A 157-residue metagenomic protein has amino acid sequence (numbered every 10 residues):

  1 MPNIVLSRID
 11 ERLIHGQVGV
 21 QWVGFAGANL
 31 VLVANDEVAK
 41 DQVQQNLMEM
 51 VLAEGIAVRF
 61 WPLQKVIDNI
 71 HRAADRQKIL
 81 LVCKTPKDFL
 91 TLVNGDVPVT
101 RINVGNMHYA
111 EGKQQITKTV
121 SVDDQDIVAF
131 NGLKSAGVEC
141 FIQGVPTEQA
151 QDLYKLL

Functional and structural regions predicted by a protein language model:
P2-A57: Long, hydrophobic N-terminal alpha-helical segment
N3-S7, N29-L32, A57-R59, K78-L81 (+2 more regions): Structural motif
D10-I14, P62, V122: A general structural motif
G19-V20, F89, F130: Generic hydrophobic/aromatic pocket-lining and core-packing "Φ" positions
N35-V38, L63-V66, P86, G105-Y109 (+1 more regions): Short, ordered loop/turn segments at secondary-structure junctions
L47-V51, G55-R59, N69-V82, Q115-S121: Short basic, glycine-rich beta-strand/loop surfaces that mediate nucleic-acid
W61-G105: Ordered, amphipathic secondary-structure segments that act as subunit-interaction surfaces in large macromolecular
G95, T100-L157: Glycine-rich, aromatic-bearing surface loops/beta-hairpins
